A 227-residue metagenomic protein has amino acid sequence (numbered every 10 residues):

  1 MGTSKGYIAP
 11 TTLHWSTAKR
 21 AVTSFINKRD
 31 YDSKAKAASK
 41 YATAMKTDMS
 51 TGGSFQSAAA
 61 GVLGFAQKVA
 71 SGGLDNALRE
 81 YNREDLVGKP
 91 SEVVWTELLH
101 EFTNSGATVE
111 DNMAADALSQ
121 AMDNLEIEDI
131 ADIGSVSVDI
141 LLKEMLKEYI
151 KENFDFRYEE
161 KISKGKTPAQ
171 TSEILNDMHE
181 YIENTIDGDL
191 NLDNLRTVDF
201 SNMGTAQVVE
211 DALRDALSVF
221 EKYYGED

Functional and structural regions predicted by a protein language model:
M1, A18-T23, V62, A107 (+2 more regions): Generic hydrophobic, helix-prone segments enriched in Leu/Val/Ile
M1-A9, D132, V136, E221-D227: Short acidic DE-rich linear segments
M1-L99: Extended, helix-rich scaffolding/adaptor regions
K19, T23-I26, D75-L78, L99 (+7 more regions): Residue-level detector of alpha-helical secondary structure
I26, D30, A70, N82 (+8 more regions): Generic secondary-structure transition motif, activating predominantly at the C-termini of alpha-helices
Q56-Y149: Long amphipathic alpha-helical segments with strong coiled-coil/leucine-zipper propensity
F156, E160-D227: Alpha-helical oligomerization segments
